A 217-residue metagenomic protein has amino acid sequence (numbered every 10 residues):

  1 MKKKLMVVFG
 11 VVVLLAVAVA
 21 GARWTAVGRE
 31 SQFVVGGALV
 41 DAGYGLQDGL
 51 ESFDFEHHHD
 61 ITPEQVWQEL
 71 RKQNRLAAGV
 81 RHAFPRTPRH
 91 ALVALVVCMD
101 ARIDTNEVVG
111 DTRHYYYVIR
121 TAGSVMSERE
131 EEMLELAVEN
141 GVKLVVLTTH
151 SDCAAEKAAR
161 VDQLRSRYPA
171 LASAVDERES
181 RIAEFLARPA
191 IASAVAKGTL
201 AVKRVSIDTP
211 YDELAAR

Functional and structural regions predicted by a protein language model:
M1-L15, A20: N-terminal Sec-pathway targeting helices
L5, A20-H90, A122-E132, L136-L144 (+1 more regions): Divalent-metal-activated hydrolytic enzyme cores
A78-V80, P85-D111: N-terminal short beta-loop-beta anion/metal-coordinating cradle
V96-R102, S124-V125, H150-C153: Short glycine-enriched loops at secondary-structure junctions
V109-R113, E135-L136: Short, solvent-exposed amphipathic alpha-helical segments in soluble enzyme and RNA/protein-processing domains
T112, Y116, R120-S124: Conserved mixed alpha/beta catalytic, RNA-binding, or beta-rich assembly cores of soluble enzyme, regulatory
Y117, L144-T148: Short hydrophobic alpha-helical runs that function as membrane-insertion/retention elements
